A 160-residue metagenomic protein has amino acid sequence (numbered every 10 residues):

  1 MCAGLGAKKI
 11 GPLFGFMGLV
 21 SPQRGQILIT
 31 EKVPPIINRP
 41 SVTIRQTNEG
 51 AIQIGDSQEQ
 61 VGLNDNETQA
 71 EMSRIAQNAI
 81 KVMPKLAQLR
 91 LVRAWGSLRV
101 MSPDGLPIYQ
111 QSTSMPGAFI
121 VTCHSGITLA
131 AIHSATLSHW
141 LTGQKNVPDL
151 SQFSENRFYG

Functional and structural regions predicted by a protein language model:
M1-I36: Central helical "cap/lid" subdomain
G4-G6, E71-N78, T122-C123, I127-L129: Mid-domain beta-loop-alpha active-site segment that forms a flexible, acidic cofactor/metal-binding surface
I10-L13, R39, L63-D65, A130-A131: Short glycine-/acidic-enriched loop or helix-start segments at secondary-structure transitions that form or flank
G11-G15, Q58, T113, T122: Short, flexible helix/strand-to-coil boundary loops that buttress conserved ligand/catalytic motifs in alpha/beta
E31-P116: Active-site lid/adjacent beta-loop-alpha segment flanking the redox-cofactor pocket in flavoenzymes
K81-G160: C-terminal catalytic lobe of FAD-dependent flavoproteins
